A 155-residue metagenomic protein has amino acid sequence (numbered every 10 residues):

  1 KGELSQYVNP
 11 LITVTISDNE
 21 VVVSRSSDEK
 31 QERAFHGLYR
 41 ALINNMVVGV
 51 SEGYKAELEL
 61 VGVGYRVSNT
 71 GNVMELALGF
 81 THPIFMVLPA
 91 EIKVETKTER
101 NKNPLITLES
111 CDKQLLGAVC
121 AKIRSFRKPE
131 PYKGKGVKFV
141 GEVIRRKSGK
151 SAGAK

Functional and structural regions predicted by a protein language model:
K1-H36, R40-V48, E52-A121, S125-K155: N-terminal intrinsically disordered, cationic/polar leader segments that include organellar targeting peptides
